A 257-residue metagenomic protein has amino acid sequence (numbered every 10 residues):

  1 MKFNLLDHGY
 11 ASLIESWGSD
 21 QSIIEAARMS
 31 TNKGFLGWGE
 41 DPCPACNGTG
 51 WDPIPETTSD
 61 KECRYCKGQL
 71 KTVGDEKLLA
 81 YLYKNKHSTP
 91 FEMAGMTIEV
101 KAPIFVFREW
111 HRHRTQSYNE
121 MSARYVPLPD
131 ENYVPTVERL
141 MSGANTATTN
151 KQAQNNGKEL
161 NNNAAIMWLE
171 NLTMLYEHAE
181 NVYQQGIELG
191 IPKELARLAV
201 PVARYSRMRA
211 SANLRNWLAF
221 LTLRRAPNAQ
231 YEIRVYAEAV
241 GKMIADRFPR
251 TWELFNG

Functional and structural regions predicted by a protein language model:
M1-N47, D52, C66-G257: Family-specific signature for flavin-dependent thymidylate synthase
I54-D60: Short linker/helix segments within small regulatory modules
